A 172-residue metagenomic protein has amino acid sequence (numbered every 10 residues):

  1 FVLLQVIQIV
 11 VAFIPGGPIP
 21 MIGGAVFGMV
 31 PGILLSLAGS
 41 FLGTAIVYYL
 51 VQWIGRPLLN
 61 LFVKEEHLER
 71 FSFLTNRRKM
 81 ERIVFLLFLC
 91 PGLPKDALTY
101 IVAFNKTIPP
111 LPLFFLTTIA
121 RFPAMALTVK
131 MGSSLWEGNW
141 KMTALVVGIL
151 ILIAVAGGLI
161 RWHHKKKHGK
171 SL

Functional and structural regions predicted by a protein language model:
F1-A38, F73-S134: Hydrophobic alpha-helical membrane segments of integral membrane proteins
F1-L3, S40-L111, N139-W140, G157-L172: Membrane-interfacial helix-loop-helix
S40, H67-L68, V102-A103, F115 (+3 more regions): Flexible domain-boundary/linker segments
F122-S171: Transmembrane helix-loop-helix hairpins in multi-pass inner-membrane proteins
